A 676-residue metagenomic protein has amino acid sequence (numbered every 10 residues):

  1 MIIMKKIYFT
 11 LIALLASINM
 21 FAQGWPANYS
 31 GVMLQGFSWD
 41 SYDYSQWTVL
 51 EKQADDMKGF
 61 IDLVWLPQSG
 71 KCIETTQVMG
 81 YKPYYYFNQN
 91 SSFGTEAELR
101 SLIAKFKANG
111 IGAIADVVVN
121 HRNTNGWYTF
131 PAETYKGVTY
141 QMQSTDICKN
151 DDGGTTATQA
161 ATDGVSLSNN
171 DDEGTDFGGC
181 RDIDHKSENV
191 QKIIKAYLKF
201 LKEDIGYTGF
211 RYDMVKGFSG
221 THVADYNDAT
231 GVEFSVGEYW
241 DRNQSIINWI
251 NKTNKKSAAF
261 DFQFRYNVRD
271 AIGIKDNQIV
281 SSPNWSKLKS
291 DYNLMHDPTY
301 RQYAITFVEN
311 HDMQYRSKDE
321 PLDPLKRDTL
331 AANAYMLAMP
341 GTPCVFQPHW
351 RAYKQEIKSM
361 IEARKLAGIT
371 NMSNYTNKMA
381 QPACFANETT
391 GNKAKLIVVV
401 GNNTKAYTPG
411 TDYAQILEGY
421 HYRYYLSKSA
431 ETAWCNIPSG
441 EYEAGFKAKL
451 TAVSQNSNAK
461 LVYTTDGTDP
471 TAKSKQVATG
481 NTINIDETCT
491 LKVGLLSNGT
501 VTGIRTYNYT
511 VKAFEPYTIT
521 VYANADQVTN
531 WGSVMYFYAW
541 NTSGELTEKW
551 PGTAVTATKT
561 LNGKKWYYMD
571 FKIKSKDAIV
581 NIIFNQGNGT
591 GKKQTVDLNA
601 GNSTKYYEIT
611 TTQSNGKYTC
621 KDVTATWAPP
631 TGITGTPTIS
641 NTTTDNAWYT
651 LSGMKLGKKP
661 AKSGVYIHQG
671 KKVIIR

Functional and structural regions predicted by a protein language model:
Q23-W39, V49-K58, Q68-G70, T75-K82 (+4 more regions): Active-site-proximal helices and loops of the catalytic beta/alpha 8
Y29-G31, C72-A104, T134-D184: Aromatic- and acidic-residue-enriched carbohydrate-binding clefts of CAZyme catalytic domains
T95-G137: Substrate-binding cleft of carbohydrate-active enzyme catalytic domains
P340, N402-T404, A452-K460, V528-M535 (+3 more regions): Short proline/glycine-enriched turn/loop motifs at strand-loop junctions of beta-rich domains
S429-E515: Short, compositionally stereotyped local motifs that mark structural "simplifiers"
D469-G480, Q527-S575, G587-L598: Aromatic-rich carbohydrate-binding modules that target alpha-glucans
T482-T490, I573-A578, P660-K662: Surface-exposed, short loops/turns at beta-strand junctions within beta-sandwich domains
T631-R676: C-terminal outer-membrane/trafficking sorting elements
